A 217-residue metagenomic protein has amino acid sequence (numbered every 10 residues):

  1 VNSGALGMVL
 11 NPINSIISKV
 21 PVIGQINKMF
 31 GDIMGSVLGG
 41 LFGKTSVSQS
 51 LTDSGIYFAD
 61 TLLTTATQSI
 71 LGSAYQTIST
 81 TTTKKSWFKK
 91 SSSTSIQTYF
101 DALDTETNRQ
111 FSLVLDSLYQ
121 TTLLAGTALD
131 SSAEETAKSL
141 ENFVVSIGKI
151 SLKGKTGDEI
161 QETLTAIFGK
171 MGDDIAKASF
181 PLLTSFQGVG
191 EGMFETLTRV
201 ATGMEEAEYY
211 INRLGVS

Functional and structural regions predicted by a protein language model:
V1-S217: Segments enriched in small hydrophobic residues
